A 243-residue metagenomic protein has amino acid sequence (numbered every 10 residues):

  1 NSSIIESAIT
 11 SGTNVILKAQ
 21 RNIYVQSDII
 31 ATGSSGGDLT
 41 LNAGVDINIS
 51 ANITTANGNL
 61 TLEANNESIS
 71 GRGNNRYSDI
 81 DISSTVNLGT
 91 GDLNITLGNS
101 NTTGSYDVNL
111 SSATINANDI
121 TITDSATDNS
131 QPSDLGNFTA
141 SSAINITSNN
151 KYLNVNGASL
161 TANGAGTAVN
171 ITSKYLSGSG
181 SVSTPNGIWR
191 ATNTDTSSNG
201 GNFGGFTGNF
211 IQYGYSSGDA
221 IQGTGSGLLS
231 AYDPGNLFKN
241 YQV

Functional and structural regions predicted by a protein language model:
N1, V15, G71, G91-G98 (+5 more regions): Extracellular/surface-exposed low-complexity segments
N1-G36, N42, N236-V243: N-terminal segments that cap or nucleate solenoid repeat domains
S2-T10, Y24-G33, N48-T55, G71-G89 (+6 more regions): Short, T/G/N/S-enriched strand-turn elements that build extracellular solenoid repeat scaffolds
G12-V15, G36-A43, N57-A64, I69-I80 (+6 more regions): Glycine-centered small-residue motifs that form tight turns and secondary-structure capping sites at repeat-unit
R21-N22, D46, E67: Acidic Asp/Glu-based divalent-cation binding sites
